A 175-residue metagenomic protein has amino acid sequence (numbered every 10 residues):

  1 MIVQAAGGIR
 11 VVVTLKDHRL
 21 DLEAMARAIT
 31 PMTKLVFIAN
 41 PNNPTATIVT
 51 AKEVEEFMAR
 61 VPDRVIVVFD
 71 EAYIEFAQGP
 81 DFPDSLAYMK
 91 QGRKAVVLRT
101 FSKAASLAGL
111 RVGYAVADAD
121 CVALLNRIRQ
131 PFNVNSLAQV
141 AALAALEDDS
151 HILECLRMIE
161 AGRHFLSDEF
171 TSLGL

Functional and structural regions predicted by a protein language model:
M1-G8, P131-F132: Substrate-binding/gating loop at the entrance of the active-site cleft, primarily in PLP-dependent aminotransferase-like
Q4, L20-M32, P44-V67, E71-A104: Active-site pre-lysine segment of PLP-dependent enzymes
V11, A24, A28, E53-E56 (+6 more regions): Alpha-helical elements of Rossmann-like donor-binding domains used by nucleotide-donor carbohydrate transfer enzymes
V12-D17: Short beta->alpha connector loops at strand-helix junctions that form conserved, small/polar/Pro-enriched
L35-A39, V68, Y114-V116: Structural motif
K94-T171, L175: PLP-dependent aminotransferase class I/II
